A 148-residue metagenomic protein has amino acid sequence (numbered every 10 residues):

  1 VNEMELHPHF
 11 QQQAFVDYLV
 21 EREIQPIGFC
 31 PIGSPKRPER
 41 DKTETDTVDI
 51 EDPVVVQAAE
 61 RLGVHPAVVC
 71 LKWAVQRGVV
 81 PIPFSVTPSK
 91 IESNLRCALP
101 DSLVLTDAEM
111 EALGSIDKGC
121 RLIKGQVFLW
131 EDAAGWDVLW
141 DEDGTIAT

Functional and structural regions predicted by a protein language model:
V1-T148: Beta/alpha (TIM)-barrel catalytic core signal, keyed to glycine-rich beta->alpha loops juxtaposed to Asp/Glu that bind
